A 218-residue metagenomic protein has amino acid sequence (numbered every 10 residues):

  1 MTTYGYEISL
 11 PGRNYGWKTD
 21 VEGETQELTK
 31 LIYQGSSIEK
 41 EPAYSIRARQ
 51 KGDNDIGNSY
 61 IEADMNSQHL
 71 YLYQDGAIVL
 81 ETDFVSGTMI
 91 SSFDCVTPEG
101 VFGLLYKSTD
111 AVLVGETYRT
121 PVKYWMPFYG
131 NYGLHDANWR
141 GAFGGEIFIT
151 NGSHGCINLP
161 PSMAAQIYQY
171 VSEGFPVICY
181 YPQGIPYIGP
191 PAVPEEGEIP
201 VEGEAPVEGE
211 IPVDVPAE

Functional and structural regions predicted by a protein language model:
M1-Y60: Short glycine/threonine-rich beta-strand-turn micro-motifs
P11, L31, D64-N66, V85 (+1 more regions): A structural detector for beta-sheet-dominated domains
L28, I32-S36, Q74, Y106-A111 (+3 more regions): Sec/Tat-exported extracytoplasmic proteins
E39-P42, T82-F84, V213: Generic detection of short hydrophobic beta-strand segments and adjacent strand-loop junctions
D55-G144: Gly/Pro-biased beta-strand-loop elements
V96-T97, A111-E218: Exported/periplasmic cell-wall-interacting domains
